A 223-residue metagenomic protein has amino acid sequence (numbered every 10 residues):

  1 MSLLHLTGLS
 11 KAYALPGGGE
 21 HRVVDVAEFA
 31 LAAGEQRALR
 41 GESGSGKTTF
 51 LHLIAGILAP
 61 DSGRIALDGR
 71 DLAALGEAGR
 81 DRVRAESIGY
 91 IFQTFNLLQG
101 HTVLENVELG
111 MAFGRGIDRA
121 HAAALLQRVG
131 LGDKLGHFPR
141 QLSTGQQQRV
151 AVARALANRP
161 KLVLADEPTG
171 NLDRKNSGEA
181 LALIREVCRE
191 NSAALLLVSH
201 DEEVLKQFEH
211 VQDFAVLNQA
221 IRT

Functional and structural regions predicted by a protein language model:
M1-S2, T223: Short, low-complexity, intrinsically disordered N-terminal peptides in bacterial proteins
L4, G8-Q207, F214: ABC family nucleotide-binding domain
F208-T223: H-loop (His-switch) and adjacent beta-strand-loop-beta switch element of ABC-type ATPase nucleotide-binding domains
